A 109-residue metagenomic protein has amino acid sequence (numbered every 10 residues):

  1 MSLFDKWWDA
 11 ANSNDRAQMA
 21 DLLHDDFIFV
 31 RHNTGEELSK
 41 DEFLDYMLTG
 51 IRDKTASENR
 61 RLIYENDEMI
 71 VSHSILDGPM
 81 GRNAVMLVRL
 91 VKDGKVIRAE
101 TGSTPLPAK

Functional and structural regions predicted by a protein language model:
D5-D9: Amphipathic alpha-helical repeat scaffolds
A11-N12, M47: Hydrophobic residues in alpha-helical segments
S13-I28: Short, well-ordered alpha-helical segments enriched in acidic and aromatic residues
D15, L38-S39: Helix N-cap and loop-to-helix transition residues
M19-D21, E37, P79: Short linear motifs in intrinsically disordered
V30, T34, D41-K109: A beta-strand edge to alpha-helix "cap/lid" segment located at domain peripheries
